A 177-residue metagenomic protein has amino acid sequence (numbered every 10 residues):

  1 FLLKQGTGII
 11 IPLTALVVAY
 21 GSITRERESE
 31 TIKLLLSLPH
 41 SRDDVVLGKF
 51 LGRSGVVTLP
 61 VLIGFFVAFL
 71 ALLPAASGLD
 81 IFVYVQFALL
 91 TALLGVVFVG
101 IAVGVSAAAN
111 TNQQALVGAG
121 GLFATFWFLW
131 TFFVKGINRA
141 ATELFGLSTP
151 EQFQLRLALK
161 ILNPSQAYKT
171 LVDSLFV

Functional and structural regions predicted by a protein language model:
L2-R25: Long, hydrophobic alpha-helical segments
K4-T7, I11, R53-N110, T142: Secretory targeting signals
A15-A19, V67, I101, W130: Hydrophobic/aromatic residues in alpha-helical transmembrane segments
S22-S54: Helix-loop-helix units of permease transmembrane domains in multi-pass membrane transporters, especially ABC
E30-T31, F66, V99-G100, L116-V117: Transmembrane alpha-helix boundary/hinge residues in polytopic small-molecule transporters
D43, Q113-Q114: Residues that define the loop-to-transmembrane-helix transition and helix capping in multi-pass membrane transporters
L116-F126: Central hydrophobic cores of alpha-helical transmembrane segments in multi-pass integral membrane proteins
F128-V177: Terminal transmembrane helical anchor/hairpin motif
